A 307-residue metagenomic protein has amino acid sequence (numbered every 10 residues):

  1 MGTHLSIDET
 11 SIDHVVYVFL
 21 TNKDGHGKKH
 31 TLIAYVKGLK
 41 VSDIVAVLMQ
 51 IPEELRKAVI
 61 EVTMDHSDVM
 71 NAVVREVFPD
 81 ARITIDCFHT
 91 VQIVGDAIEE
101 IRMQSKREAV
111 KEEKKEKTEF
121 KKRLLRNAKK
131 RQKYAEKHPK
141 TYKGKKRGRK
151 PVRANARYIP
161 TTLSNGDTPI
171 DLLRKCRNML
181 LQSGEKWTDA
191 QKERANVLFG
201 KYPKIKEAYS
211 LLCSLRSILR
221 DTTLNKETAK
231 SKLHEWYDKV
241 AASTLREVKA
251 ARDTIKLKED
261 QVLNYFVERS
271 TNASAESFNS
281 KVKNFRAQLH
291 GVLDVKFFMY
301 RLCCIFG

Functional and structural regions predicted by a protein language model:
M1-E61, H66-E76, D80, E100 (+1 more regions): RNase H-like nuclease fold core
L5-T10, V62-D65, D86-H89, I255 (+1 more regions): Short, conserved catalytic/metal-binding motifs centered on acidic residues
A34, I60-M64, T84, A241 (+2 more regions): Hydrophobic alpha-helical scaffolding
D65, V74-F120, E276: Conserved beta-strand -> loop -> alpha-helix junction used to position metal-binding or nucleic-acid-contacting
I83, K249-G307: Amphipathic alpha-helical/coiled-coil segments positioned at domain termini
A109-R126, L293-G307: Charge-dense polyanion-binding interfaces
E136, K140-T244: Helix-loop elements that line ligand-binding/catalytic pockets
